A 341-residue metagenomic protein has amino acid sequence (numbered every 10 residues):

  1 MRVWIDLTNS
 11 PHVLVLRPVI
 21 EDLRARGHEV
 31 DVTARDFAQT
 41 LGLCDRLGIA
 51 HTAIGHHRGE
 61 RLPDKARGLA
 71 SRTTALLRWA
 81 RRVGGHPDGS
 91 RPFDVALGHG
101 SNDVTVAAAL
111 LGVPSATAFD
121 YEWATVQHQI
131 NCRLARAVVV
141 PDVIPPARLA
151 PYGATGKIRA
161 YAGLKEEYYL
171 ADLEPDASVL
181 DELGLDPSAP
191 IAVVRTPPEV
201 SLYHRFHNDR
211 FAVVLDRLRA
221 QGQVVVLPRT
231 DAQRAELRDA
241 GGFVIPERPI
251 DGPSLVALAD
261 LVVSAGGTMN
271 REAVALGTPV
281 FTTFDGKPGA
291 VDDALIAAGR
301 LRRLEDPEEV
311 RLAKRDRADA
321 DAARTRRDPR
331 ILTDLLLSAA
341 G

Functional and structural regions predicted by a protein language model:
R24-L69: Conserved nucleotide-sugar phosphate-binding/catalytic loop shared by glycosyltransferases and other
L47-E60, L215-P246: Catalytic donor nucleotide-activated moiety binding site of glycosyltransferases and closely related
R72-A80, D231-M269: Donor nucleotide-activated moiety binding/catalytic core segment of transferases that use nucleotide-activated donors
A96-A107, A116-A118, L255-D292: A donor-sugar binding/catalytic signature common to diverse glycosyltransferases and related nucleotide-sugar
A116-A118, H128-V140, V256: A conserved, positively charged/aromatic
V139-H207: A nucleotide-sugar donor-handling region in carbohydrate enzymes
A275-A320: Catalytic binding pocket for nucleotide-activated donors in carbohydrate/polymer assembly enzymes
R317-G341: C-terminal amphipathic helix plus adjacent low-complexity, charged tail appended to glycosyltransferase catalytic
